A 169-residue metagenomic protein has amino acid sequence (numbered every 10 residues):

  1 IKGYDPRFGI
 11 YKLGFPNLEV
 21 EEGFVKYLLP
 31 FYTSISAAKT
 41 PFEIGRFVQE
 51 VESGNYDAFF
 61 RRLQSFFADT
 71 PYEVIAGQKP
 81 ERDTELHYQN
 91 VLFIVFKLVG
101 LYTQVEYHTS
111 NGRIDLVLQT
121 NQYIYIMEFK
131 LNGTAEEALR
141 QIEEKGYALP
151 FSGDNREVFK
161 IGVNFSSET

Functional and structural regions predicted by a protein language model:
I1-E137, E144-G146, T169: Extended alpha-helical interface modules used as scaffolds for assembling large macromolecular complexes
M127, Q141, F159-G162: C-terminal structured domain segments across diverse proteins
A135, A148-T169: Nucleic-acid nuclease catalytic cores
